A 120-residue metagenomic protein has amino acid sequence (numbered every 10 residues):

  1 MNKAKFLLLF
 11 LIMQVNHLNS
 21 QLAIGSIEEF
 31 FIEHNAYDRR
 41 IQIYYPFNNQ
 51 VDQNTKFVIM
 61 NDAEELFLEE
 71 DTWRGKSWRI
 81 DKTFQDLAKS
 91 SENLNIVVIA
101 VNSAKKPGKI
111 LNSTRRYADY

Functional and structural regions predicted by a protein language model:
M1-I24: Bacterial Sec-dependent N-terminal signal peptides
F6, H34-Y37, W73-S77: Flexible, glycine- and charge-enriched loops at secondary-structure boundaries
L18-F57: A domain-start/cap signature at the N-terminus of enzymes
I41, V58, D81-Q85: Extracytoplasmic/secreted envelope proteins and their assembly/folding machinery, especially bacterial periplasmic
F47, A63-E65, K105: Short, flexible loop/turn elements at secondary-structure junctions
K56-V58, V97-V98: Beta-sheet entry/capping signal
M60-A63, A100: Structural cue for short, hydrophobic secondary-structure segments
F67-Y120: Active-site machinery of serine-nucleophile hydrolases
